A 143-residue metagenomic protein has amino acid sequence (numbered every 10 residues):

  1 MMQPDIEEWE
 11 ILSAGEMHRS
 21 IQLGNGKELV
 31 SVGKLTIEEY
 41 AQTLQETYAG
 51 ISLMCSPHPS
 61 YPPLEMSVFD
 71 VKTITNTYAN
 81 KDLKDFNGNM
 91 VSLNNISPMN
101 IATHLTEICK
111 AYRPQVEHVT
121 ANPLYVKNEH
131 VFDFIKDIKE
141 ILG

Functional and structural regions predicted by a protein language model:
M1-G26: Conserved catalytic-core segment of nucleotide-activated headgroup transferases in glycan assembly
G26-T36: Active-site donor-binding acidic/aromatic loop of nucleotide-activated sugar and phosphosugar transferases involved
T36-T47, V68: Short acidic alpha-helix that forms the nucleotide-activated donor recognition element in Leloir-type transferases
Q42-H58: Acidic donor-binding loop of glycosyltransferase active sites
L53-P63, V68, D82-K84: Nucleotide-sugar-dependent
V71-N76: Short hydrophobic beta-strand element within catalytic cores of glycosyltransferases and related nucleotide-activated
K81-E107: Change "using UDP/GDP/dTDP sugars" to "using nucleotide sugars
N95-I96, K110-G143: A charged, aromatic-enriched C-terminal amphipathic alpha-helix characteristic of glycosyltransferases across folds
